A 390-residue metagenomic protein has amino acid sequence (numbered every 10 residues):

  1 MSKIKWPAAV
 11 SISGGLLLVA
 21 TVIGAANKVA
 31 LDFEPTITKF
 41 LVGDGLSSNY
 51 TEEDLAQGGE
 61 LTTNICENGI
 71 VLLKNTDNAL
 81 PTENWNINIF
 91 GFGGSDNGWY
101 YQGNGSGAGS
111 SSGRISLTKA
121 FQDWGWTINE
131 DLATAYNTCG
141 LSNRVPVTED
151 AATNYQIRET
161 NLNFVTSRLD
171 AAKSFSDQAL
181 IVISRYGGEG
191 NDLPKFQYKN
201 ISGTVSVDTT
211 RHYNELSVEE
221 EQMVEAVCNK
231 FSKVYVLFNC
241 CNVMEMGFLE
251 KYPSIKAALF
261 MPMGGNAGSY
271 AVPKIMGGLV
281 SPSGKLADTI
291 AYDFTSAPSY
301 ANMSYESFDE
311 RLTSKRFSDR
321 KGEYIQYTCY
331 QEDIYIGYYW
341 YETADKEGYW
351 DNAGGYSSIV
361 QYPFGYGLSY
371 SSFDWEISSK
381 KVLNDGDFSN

Functional and structural regions predicted by a protein language model:
M1-N390: C-terminal non-catalytic regions of proteins with extracellular/luminal or membrane-system context
